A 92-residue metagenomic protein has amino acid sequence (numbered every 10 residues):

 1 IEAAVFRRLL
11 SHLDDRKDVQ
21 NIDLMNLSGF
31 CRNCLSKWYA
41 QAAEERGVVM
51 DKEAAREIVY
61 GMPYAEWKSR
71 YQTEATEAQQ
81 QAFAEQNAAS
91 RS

Functional and structural regions predicted by a protein language model:
I1-S92: Domain-level signature for proteins that mediate thiol-based redox and metal-cofactor handling
